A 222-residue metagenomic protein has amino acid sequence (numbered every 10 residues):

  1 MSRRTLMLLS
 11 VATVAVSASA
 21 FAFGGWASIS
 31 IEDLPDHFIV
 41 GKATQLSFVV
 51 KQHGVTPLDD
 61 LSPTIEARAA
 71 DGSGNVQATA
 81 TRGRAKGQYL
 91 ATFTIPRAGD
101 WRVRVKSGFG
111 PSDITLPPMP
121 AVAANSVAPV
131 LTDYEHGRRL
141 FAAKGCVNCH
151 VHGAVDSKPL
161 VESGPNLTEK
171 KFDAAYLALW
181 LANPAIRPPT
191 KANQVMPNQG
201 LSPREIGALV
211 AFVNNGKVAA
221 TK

Functional and structural regions predicted by a protein language model:
A15-S19: N-terminal signal peptide c-region/cleavage motif recognized by signal peptidases
A20-S28: Proline/serine/threonine-rich low-complexity linkers at boundaries of modular beta-sandwich domains
K42-T56, A91: Beta-strand-rich structural segments
Q52-A78, V161: Short flexible loop/turn segments that cap and initiate beta-strands
G83, Y89-R97: Residue-level recognition of secondary-structure-to-loop junctions
V122-A142: Electrostatic cytochrome c docking/interface patches
A142-N148, G153, E205: Short pre-active-site segment immediately N-terminal to redox-active cysteine/selenocysteine motifs in thiol-based
S157-A219: Extracytoplasmic electron-transfer domains, predominantly the class I c-type cytochrome c fold
